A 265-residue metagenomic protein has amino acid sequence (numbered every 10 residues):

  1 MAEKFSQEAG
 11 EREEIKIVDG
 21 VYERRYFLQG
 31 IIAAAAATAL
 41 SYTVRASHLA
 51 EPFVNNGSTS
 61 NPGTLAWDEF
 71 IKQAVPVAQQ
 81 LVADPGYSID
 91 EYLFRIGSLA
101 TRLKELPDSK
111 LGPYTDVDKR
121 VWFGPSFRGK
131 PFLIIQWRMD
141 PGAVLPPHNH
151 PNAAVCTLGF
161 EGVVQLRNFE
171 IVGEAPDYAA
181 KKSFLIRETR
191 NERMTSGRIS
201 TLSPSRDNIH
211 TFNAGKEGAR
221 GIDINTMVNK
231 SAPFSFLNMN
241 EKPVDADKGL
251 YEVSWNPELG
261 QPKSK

Functional and structural regions predicted by a protein language model:
M1-Y22: N-terminal secretory signal peptides
G20-Y26, A37-P62: N-terminal twin-arginine translocation
D116-P141: A short glycine-rich, His/Asp/Glu-containing loop-to-beta-strand
F132, V144-V155: A short beta-loop-beta micro-motif enriched in histidine and acidic residues
Q136-H148, S205: Conserved short histidine dyad/triad with adjacent acidic residue
A154-R167: Glycine- and acidic-residue-biased ligand/ion/polar-headgroup-sensing regions
G173-P204: Short acidic-glycine-tyrosine-enriched beta hairpin
I209, N213-K263: Double-stranded beta-helix
